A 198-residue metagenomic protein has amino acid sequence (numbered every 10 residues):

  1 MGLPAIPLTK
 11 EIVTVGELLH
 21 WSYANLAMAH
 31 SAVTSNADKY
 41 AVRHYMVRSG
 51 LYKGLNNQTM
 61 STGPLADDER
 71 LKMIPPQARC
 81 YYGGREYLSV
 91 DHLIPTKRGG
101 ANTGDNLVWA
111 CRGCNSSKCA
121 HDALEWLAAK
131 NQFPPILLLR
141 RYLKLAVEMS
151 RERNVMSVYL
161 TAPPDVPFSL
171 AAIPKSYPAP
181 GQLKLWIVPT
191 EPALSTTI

Functional and structural regions predicted by a protein language model:
M1, L19, C80-G83, L145 (+2 more regions): Generic low-polarity alpha-helical segments
M1-M60, S176-I198: Nuclease and nuclease-like effector domains acting on nucleic acids or nucleotide cofactors
N25, N36, N56-N57, N102 (+4 more regions): Detector for Asparagine
M28-R79, L137-P163: Short, charged surface segments at domain edges that flank catalytic/cofactor-binding sites
G54-N56, S61-D67, P95, T103 (+3 more regions): Alpha-helix initiation/capping motif
K72, R79-K130, P134: Histidine-centered nuclease catalytic patch
S116-I198: A detector for short metal-coordination/catalytic motifs
